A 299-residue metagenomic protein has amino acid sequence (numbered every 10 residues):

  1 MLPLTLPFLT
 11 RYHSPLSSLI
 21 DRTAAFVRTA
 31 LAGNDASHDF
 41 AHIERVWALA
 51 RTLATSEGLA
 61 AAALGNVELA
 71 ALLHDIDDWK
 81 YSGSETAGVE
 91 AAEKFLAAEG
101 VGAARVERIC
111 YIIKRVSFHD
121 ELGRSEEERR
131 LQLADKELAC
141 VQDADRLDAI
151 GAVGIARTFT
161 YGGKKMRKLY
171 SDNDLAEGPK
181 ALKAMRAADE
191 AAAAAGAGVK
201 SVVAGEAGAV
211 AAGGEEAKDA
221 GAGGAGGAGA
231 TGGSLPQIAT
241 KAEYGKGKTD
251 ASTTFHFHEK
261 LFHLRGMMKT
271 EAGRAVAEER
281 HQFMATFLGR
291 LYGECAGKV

Functional and structural regions predicted by a protein language model:
L2-P15, L31-F40, E44, A48-L59 (+3 more regions): Divalent metal-dependent phosphate-bond-processing catalytic cores, especially two-metal-ion Mg2+/Mn2+ enzymes that act
Y12-R28: Short alpha-helical hairpin
F26, A70, I112-V116, A156-G162: Short acidic/histidine-centered micro-motifs embedded in hydrophobic/aromatic stretches that mark compact functional
V46, T86-A98: An active-site-proximal "capping" alpha-helix that borders the catalytic cofactor pocket
T52, W79, A98, R115 (+3 more regions): Amphipathic alpha-helical interaction surfaces
A62-S84, G88, C110-D120: His-Asp-centered metal-binding catalytic motifs of divalent-metal-dependent phosphohydrolases/nucleases
G102-V141: Hydrophobic, well-structured mid-protein blocks that either form specific transmembrane helices
